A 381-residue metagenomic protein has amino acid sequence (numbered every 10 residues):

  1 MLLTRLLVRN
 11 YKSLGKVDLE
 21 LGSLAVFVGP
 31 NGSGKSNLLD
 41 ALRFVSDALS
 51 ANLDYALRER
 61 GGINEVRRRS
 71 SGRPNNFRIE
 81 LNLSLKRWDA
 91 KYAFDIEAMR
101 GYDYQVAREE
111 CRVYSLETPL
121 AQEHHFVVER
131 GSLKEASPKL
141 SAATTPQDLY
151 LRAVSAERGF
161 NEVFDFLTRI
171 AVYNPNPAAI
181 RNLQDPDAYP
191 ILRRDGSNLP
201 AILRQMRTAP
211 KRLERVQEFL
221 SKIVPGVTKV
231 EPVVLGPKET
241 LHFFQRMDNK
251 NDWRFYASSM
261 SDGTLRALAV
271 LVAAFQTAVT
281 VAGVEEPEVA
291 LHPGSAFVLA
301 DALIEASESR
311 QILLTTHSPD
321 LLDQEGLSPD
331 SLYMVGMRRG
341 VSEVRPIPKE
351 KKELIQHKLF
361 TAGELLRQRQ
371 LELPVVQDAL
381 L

Functional and structural regions predicted by a protein language model:
M1-G15: N-terminal pre-Walker A segment at the start of P-loop NTPase domains
K16-G22, A273-Q276: Phosphate-binding P-loop
G22-R60, A267-L268, T315: Phosphate-binding glycine-rich loops of NTP-binding sites
G29-G32, E286-H292, L321: ABC ATPase nucleotide-binding domain "signature" loop
D40-Q105: Conserved P-loop NTP-binding catalytic core
K86-K222, T228-K229: Electropositive, glycine-dotted interaction segments that contact anionic polymers or phosphate-rich ligands
E218-S221, P225-Q276, V281-G294: Conserved ABC ATPase signature
V298-L381: C-terminal lobe/lid and adjacent interdomain/linker elements of RecA-like ASCE P-loop ATPase modules
